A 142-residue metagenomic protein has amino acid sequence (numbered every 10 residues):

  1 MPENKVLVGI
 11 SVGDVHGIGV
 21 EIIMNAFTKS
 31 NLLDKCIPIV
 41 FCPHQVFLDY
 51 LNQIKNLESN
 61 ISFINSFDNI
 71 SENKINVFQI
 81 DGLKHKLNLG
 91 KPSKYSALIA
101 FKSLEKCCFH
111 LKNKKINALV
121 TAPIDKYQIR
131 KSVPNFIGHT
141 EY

Functional and structural regions predicted by a protein language model:
M1-T140: Contiguous, glycine/small-aliphatic-enriched amphipathic segments in soluble metabolic enzymes
